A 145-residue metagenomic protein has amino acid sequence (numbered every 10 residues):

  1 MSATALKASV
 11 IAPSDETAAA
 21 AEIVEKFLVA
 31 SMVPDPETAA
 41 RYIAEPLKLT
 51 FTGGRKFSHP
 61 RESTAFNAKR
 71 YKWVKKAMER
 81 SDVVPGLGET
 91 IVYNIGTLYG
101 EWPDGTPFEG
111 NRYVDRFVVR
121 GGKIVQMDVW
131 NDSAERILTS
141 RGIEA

Functional and structural regions predicted by a protein language model:
M1-Y42, I143-A145: Short, low-complexity N-terminal intrinsically disordered segments enriched in polar/charged residues
S2-L6, Q126-A145: Low-complexity, intrinsically disordered terminal/linker segments enriched in charged and Gly/Pro repeats
V24-F27, T38-A40, L47, S63-T64 (+3 more regions): Hydrophobic pocket/interface hotspot
V33-T90: A solvent-exposed, acidic/Ser-Thr-rich amphipathic alpha-helical stretch
I43, L98-G100, N131: Short beta-strand segments enriched in hydrophobic/aromatic residues within well-folded beta-rich domains
E62, Y113, W130-D132: Residue-level structural signal for beta-strand termini and adjacent loop
G88-L98: A short hydrophobic beta-strand element
T97-G121: Exposed beta-sheet edge and beta->alpha loop/turn motif
